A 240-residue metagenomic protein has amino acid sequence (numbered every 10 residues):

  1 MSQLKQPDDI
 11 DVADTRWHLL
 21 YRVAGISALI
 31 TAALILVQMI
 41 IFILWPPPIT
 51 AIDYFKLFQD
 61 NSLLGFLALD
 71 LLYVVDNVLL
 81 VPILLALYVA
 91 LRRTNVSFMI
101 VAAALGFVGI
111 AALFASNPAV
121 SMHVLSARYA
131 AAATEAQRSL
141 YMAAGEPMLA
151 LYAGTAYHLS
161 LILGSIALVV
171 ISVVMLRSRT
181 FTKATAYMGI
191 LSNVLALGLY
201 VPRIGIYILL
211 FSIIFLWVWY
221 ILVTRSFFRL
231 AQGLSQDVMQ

Functional and structural regions predicted by a protein language model:
S2-Q240: Hydrophobic, aromatic-enriched alpha-helical segments typical of multi-pass transmembrane helices
